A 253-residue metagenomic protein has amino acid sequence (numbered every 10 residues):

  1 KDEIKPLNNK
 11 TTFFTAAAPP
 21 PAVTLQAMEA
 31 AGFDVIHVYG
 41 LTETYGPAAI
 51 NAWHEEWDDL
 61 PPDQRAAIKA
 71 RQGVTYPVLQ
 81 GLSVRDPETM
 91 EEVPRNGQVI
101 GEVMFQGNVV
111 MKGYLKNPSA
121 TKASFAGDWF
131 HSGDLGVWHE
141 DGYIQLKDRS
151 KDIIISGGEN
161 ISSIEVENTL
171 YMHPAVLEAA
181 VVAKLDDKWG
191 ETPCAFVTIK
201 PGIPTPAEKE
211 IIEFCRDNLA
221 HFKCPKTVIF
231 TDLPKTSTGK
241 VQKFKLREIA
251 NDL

Functional and structural regions predicted by a protein language model:
K1-A67, P77-G81, M90-E92: Gly/Ser/Thr-rich phosphate-binding loop
T15, V181, T227-F230, L246: Hydrophobic/anchoring residues in structured secondary elements
A17, G40, G73, D134 (+1 more regions): Active-site glycine-centered loops adjacent to acidic/histidine catalytic or metal-binding residues that shape
G46, Q72, V78-L82, G101 (+2 more regions): Change "...and in nucleic-acid phosphodiester-cleaving endonucleases..." to "...and in nucleic-acid processing enzymes
D63-A70, N96, V109-G133, S150-K151 (+3 more regions): Conserved ANL (AMP-binding/adenylate-forming) active-site segment centered on the GW(Y/F)…HTG consensus within
T75, G81-M104, E140-D141, G202-E208 (+1 more regions): Conserved beta-loop-beta connector loops within the AMP-binding
G107, K112-G113, L135-F222, P234 (+2 more regions): AMP-binding/adenylate-forming catalytic core of the ANL superfamily
A250-L253: Acidic/polar alpha-helix N-cap and adjacent early helical turns within long charge-rich amphipathic helices/linkers
